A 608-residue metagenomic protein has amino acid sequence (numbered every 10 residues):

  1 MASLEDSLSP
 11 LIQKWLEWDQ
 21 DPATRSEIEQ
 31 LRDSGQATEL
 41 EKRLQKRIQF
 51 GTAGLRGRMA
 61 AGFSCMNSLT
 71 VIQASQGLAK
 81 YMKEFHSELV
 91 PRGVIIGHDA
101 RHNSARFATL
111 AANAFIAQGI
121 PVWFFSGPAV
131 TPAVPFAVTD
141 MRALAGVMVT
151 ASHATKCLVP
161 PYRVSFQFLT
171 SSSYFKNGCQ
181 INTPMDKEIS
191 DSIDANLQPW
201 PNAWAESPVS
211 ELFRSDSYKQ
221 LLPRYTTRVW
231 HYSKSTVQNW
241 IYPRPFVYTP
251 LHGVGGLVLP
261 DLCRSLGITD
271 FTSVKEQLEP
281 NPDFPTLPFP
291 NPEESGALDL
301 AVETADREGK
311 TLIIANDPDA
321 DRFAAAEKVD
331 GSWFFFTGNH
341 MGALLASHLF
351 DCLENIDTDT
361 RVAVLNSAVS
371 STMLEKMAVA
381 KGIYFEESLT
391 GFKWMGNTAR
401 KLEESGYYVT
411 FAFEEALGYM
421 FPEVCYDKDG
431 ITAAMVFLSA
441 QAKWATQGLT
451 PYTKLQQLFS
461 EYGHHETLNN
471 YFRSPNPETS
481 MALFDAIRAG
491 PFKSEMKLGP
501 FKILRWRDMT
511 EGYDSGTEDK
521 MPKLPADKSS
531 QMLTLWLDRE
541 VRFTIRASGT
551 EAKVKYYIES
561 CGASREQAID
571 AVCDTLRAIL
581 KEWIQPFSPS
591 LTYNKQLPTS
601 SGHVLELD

Functional and structural regions predicted by a protein language model:
S3-A111, S215-P243, V254, L607-D608: An N-terminal, well-structured beta->alpha segment
D19, E39-I48, P160-L300, T304-A305: Gly/Ser/Thr-enriched, mixed-charge loops and adjacent short helices that form phosphate/oxyanion-binding elements
L44-S64, A151-A154, F246, P250-V258 (+5 more regions): Conserved phosphate/anionic-ligand binding catalytic regions in large, soluble enzymes, centered on
E88, I95-L158, S165-Q167, G267-A325: N-terminal small/polar loop signature for handling phosphorylated ligands or for N-terminal nucleophile
K156-C157, L169-S172, K176-C179, D191 (+3 more regions): Replace "Mg2+/Mn2+-dependent" with "divalent metal-dependent
P160-R163, S171-Q180, S210-E211, P282-F289 (+6 more regions): Short beta-alpha connecting loops at secondary-structure transitions that line or flank enzyme active sites
D306, T311-L312, C352-A547, K553-Y557 (+1 more regions): Phosphate-binding and adjacent anionic-ligand microenvironments
